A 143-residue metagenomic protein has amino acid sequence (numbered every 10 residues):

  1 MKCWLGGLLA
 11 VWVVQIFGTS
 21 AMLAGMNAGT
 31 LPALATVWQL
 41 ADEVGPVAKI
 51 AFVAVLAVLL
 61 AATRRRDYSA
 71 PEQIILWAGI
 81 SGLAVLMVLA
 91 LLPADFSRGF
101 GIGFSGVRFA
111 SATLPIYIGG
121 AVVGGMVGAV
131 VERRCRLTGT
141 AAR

Functional and structural regions predicted by a protein language model:
M1-R143: Juxtamembrane/disordered regions of integral membrane proteins
